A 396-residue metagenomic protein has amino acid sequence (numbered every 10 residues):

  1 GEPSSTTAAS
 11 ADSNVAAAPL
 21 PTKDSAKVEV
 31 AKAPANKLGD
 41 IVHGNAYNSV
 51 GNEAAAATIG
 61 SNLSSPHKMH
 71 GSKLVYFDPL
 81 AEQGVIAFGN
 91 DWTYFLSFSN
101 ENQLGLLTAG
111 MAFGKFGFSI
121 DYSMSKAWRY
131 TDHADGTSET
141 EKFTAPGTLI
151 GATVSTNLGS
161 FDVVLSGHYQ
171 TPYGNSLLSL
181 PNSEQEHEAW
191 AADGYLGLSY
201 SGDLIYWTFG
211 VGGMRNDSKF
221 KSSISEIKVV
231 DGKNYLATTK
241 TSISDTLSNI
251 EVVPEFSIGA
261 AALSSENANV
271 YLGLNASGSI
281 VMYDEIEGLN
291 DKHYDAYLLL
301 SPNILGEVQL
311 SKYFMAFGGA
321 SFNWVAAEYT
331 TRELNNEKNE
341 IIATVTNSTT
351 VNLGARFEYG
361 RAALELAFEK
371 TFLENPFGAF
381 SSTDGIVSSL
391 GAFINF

Functional and structural regions predicted by a protein language model:
A9-P19, K23-E101: N-terminal, post-signal peptide beta-strand-biased segments of exported outer-membrane/organellar beta-barrel and other
F77-A81, L96-N100, I120-M124, L165-T171 (+6 more regions): Transmembrane beta-barrel strands of outer-membrane/channel proteins
E82-G84, G105-A109, P146-A152, W190-L196 (+4 more regions): Hydrophobic, lipid-facing positions within transmembrane beta-strands of outer-membrane proteins
D91-F95, K115-I120, L158-L165, D203-T208 (+4 more regions): Repeated loop/turn-to-beta-strand initiation elements of outer-membrane beta-barrel proteins
E101-Q103, D135-G147, L178-A192, K221-D231 (+4 more regions): Replace "Gram-negative outer membrane beta-barrel proteins" with "bacterial and organellar outer membrane beta-barrel
A127-D132, V163, P172-L178, N216-E226 (+4 more regions): Outer-membrane beta-barrel proteins
G197-T330: Detector for outer-membrane/organellar transmembrane beta-barrel domains, recognizing the amphipathic beta-strand
A355-A362, F368, T383-F396: Outer-membrane beta-barrel "beta-signal"
